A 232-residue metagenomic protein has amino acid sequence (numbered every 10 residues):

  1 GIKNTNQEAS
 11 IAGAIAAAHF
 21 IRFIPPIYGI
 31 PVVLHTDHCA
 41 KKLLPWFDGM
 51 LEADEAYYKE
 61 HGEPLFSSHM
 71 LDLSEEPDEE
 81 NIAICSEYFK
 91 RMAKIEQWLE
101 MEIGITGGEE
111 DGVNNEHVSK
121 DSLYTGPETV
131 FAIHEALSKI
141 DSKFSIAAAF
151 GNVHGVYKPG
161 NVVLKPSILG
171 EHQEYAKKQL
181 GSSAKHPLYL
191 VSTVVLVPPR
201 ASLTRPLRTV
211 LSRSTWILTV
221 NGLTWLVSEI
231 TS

Functional and structural regions predicted by a protein language model:
G1-G29, A40-Y189, R200-R205, T209: Alpha/beta enzyme core
F89, T224-S232: C-terminal helical cap(s) of enzyme catalytic domains, especially alpha/beta-barrels
V194-P198, W216-T219: Short acidic/histidine-rich active-site segments
P199-A201, G222-L226: Short active-site-adjacent structural elements
